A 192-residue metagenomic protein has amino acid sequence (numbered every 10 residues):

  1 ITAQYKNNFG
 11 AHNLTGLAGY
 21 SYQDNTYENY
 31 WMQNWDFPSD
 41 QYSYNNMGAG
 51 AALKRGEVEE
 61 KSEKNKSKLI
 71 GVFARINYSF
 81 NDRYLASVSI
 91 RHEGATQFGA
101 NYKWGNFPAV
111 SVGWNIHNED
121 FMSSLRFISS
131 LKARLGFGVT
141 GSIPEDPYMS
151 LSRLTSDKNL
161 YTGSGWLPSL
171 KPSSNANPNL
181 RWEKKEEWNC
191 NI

Functional and structural regions predicted by a protein language model:
I1-I192: Extracellular/periplasmic, surface-exposed regions of secreted and cell-surface proteins
